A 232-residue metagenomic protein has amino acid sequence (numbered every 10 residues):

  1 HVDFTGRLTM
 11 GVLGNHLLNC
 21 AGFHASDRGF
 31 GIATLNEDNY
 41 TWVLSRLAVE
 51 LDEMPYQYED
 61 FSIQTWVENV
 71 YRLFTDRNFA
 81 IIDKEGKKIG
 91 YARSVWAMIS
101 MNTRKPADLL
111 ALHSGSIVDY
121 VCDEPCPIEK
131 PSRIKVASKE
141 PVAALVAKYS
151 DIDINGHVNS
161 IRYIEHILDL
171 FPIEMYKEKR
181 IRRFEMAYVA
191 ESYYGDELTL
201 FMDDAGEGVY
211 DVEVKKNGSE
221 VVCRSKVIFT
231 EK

Functional and structural regions predicted by a protein language model:
H1-L44, Y91-R93, S100-R180: Hot-dog-fold acyl-thioester-processing enzymes
S45, T75, R182: Exposed loop/turn and edge beta-strand positions of beta-sandwich/beta-sheet ligand-binding modules
A48-S132, Y188, S192-Y194, D203-K232: HotDog/MaoC-like acyl-thioester-processing domains
K139, A143-V227: Acidic/His-leaning functional-site neighborhoods
